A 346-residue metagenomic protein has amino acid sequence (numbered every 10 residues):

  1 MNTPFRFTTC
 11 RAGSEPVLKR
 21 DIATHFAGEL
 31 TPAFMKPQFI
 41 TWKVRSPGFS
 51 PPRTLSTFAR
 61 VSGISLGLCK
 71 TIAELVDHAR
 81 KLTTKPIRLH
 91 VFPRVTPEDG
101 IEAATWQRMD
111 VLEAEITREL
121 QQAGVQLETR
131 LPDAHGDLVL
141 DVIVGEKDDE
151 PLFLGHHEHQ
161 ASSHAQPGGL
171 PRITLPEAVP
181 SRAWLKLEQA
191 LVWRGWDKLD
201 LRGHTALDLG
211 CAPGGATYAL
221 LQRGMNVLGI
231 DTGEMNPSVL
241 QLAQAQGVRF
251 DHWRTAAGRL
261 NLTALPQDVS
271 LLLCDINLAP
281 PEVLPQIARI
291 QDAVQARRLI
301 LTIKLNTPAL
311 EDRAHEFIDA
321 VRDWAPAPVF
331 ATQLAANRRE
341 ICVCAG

Functional and structural regions predicted by a protein language model:
M1-G346: SAM-dependent transferase fold signal centered on methyltransferase-like domains, encompassing both Class I
